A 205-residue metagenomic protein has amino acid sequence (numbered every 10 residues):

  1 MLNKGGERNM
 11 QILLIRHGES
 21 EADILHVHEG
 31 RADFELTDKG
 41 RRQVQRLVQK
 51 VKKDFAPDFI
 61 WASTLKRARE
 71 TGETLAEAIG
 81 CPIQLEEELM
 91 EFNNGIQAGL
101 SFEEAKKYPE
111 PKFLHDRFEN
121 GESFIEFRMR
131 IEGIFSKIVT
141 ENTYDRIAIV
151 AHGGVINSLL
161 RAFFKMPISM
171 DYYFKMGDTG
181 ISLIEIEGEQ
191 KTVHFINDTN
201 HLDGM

Functional and structural regions predicted by a protein language model:
L2-N9, C81-E86, E91-E104, T140-D145 (+1 more regions): Acidic, low-complexity terminal tails and accessory targeting/binding regions of phosphate-metabolizing enzymes
Q11-H17, I149: Short, hydrophobic/glycine-enriched beta-strand segments
E19-C81: Active-site-proximal alpha-helix that buttresses catalytic centers in soluble enzyme cores
S20, V155-I156: Short active-site segment of divalent metal-dependent hydrolases/proteases that encodes the spacing between
Q45-K52, E132-T140, L160: Generic structural signal for well-ordered alpha-helical scaffold segments
T74, S158-A162: Active-site signature of alpha/beta-hydrolase-fold catalytic machinery across serine- and Asp/Cys-nucleophile hydrolases
E77-E132: Phosphate-handling substructures
H152: Short basic (Lys/Arg) and small-residue
